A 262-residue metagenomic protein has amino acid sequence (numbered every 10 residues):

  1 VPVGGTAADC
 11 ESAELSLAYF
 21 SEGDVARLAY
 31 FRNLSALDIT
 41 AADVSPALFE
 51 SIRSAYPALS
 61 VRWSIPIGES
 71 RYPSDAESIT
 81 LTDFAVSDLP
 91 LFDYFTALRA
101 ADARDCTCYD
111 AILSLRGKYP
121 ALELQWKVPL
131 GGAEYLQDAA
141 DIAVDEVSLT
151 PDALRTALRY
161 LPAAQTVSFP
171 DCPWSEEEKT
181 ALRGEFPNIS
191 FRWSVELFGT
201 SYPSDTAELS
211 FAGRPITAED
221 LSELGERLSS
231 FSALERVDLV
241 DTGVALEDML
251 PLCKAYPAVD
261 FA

Functional and structural regions predicted by a protein language model:
V1-A262: N-terminal capping/linker segments that flank leucine-rich repeat
